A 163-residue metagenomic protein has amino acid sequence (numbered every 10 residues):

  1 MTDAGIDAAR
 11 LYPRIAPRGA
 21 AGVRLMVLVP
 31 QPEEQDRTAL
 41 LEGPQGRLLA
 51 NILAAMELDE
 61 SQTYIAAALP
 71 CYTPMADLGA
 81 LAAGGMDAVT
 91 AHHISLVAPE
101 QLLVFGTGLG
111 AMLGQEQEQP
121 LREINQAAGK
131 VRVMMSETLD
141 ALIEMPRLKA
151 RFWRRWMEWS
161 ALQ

Functional and structural regions predicted by a protein language model:
M1-Q163: A polyanion-binding, active-site-adjacent surface
